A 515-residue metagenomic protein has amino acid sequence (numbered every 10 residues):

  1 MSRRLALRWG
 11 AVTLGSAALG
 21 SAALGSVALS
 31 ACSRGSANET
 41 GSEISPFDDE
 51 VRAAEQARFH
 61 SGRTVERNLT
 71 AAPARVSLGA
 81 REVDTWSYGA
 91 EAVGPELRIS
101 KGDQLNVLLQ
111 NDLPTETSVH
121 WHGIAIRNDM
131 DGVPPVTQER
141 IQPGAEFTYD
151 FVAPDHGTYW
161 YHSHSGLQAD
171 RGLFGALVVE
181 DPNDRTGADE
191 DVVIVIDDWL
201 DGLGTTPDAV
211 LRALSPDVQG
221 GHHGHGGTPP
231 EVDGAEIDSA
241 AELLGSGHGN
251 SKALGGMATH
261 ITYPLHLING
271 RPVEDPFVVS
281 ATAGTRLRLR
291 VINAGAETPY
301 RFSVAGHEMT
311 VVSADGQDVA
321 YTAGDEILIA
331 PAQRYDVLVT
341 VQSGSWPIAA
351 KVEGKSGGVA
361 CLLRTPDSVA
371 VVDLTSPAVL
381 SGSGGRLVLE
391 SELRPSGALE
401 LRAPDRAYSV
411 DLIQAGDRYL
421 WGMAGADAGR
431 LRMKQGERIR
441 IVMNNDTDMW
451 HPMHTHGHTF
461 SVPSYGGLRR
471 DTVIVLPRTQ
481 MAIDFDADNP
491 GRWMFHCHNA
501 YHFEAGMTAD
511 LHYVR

Functional and structural regions predicted by a protein language model:
M1-A17, A22: N-terminal secretory signal peptides and thylakoid transit peptides that target proteins across membranes
R8, V12, V107-N111, L289 (+1 more regions): A broad, structural surface signal
R8-W9, A28, S33-N68, L173-E236 (+3 more regions): Extended terminal and domain-junction accessory segments
V65-R185, T298-I327, P347-S356, R406-M433 (+2 more regions): Histidine- and aromatic-enriched segments that form or immediately flank copper-ligand environments
A72, D197, I292-A294: Active-site-proximal beta-strand/loop segments in catalytic clefts of secreted hydrolases
W86, I196-A281: Mobile cap/lid helix-loop segments that border enzyme active or cofactor-binding sites and regulate substrate access
M130-P135, E139-Q142, S239-G384, G466-L468: Histidine- and aromatic-rich segments of cupredoxin/plastocyanin-like copper-binding domains
